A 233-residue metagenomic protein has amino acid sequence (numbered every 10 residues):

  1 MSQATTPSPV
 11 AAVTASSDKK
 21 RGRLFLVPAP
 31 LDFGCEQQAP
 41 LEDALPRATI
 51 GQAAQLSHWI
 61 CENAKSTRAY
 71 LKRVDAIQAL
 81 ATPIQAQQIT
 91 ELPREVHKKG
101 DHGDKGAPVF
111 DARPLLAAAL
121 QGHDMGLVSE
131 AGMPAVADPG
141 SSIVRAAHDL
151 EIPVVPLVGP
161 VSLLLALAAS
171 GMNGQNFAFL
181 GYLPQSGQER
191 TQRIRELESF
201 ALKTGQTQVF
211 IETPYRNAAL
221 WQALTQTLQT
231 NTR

Functional and structural regions predicted by a protein language model:
S2-E95: Glycine-rich, flexible N-terminal cofactor/catalytic loop recognition
S2-F25, Q87-Q88, L120-D124, L202-R233: A contiguous loop/helix-start segment that scaffolds small-molecule binding in enzyme catalytic cores
L31-D32, K65, D124, E130-P134 (+1 more regions): Short glycine-rich anion-binding loops that position phosphate/pyrophosphate groups of nucleotides and phosphorylated
A53-W59, I152-V155, T207-Q208: Short active-site oxyanion
C61-E62, S129, P156-G159, F210: General beta-strand structural signal in soluble alpha/beta enzymes
I89-K98, L183-G187: Conserved helicase motor
P93-E130, P134-A137, A146: Glycine/small-residue-rich loop that forms an oxyanion/phosphate-binding "nest" at active or ligand-binding sites
A137-F200: Class I SAM-dependent methyltransferase SAM-binding "motif I" and its flanking Rossmann-like core
